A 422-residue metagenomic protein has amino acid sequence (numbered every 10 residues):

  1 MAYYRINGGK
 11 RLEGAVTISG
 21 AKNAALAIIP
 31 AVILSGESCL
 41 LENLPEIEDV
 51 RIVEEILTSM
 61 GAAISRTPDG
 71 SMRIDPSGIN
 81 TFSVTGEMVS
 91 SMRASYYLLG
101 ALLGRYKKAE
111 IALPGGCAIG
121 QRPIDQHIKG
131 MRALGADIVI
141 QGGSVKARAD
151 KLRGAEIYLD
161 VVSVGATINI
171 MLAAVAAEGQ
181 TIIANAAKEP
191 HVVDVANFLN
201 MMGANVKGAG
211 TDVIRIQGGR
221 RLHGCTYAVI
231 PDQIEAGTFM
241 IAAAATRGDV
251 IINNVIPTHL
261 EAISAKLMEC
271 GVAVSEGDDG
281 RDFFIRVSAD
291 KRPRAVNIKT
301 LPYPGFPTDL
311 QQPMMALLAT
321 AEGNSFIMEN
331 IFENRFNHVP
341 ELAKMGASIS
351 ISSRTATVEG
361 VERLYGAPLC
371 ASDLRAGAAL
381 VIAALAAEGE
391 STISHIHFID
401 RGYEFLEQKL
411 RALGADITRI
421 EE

Functional and structural regions predicted by a protein language model:
M1-E422: Short, structured segments at the rim of ligand-binding sites
